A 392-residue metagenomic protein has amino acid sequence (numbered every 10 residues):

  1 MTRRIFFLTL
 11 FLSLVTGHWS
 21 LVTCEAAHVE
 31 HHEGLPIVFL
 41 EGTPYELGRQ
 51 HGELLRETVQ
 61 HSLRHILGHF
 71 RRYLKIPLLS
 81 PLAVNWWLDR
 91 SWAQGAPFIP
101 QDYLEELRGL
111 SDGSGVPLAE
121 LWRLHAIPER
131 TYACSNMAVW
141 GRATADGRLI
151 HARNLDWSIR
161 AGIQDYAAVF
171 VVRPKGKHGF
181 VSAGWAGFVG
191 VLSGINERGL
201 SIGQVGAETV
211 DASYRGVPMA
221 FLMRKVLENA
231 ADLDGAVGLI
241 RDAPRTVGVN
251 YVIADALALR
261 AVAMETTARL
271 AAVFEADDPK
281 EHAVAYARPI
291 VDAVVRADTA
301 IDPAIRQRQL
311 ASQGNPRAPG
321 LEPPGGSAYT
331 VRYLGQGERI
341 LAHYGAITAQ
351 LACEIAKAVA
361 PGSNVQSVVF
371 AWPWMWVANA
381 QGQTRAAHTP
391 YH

Functional and structural regions predicted by a protein language model:
M1-I5, T9-A26: Short, basic, low-complexity termini and linkers enriched in Ser/Thr/Gly/Pro that act as targeting/leader peptides
T9, L124, G238-L239: Generic alpha-helical secondary-structure signal
C24-S111, A143-I150, N154-H392: C-terminal, well-structured catalytic/ligand-binding subdomain of enzymes
L110-G113, A119-R153: Gly/Pro-rich turn-and-neighbor structural signature
